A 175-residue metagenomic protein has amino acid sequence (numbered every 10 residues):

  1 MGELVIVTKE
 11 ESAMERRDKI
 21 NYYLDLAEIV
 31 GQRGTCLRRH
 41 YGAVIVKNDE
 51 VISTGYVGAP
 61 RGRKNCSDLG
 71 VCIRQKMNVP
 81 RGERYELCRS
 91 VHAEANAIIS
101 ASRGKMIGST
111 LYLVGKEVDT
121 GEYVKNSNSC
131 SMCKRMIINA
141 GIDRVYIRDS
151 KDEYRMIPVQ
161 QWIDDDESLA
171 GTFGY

Functional and structural regions predicted by a protein language model:
M1-E10: N-terminal amphipathic/basic-hydrophobic helices that include classical n-h-c signal peptides and signal-anchor
S12-R17, I29, V46-K47, P80-E83: General secondary-structure propensity
M14-Y41: Short, basic/aromatic recognition patches
R17-D18, D25, S53-Y175: Zn2+-dependent cytidine deaminase-like catalytic core
I29-Q32, K47, I99-S102: Short glycine/serine- and small hydrophobic-enriched flexible loop segments
H40-G55: Short beta-strand scaffold segments in enzyme catalytic cores
